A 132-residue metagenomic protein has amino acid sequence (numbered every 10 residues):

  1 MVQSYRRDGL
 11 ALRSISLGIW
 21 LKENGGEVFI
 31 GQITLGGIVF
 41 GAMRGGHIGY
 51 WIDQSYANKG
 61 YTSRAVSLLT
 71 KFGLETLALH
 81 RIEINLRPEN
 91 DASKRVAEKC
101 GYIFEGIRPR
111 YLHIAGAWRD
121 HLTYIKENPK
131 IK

Functional and structural regions predicted by a protein language model:
M1-S55, W118-R119, T123-K132: GNAT-family acyltransferases
I33, I38, T62-V66, T70-F72 (+3 more regions): Short, contiguous, well-ordered secondary-structure segments
F40, E89-D91, P109: Residue-level marker for beta-strand->alpha-helix junctions and adjacent short loops that shape enzyme
Y50-I52, N58-E75, D91-K99: Conserved acetyl-CoA-binding loop-helix of GNAT-fold acetyltransferases
T76-N85: Conserved GNAT acetyl-CoA-binding A-motif
N85, I103-D120: Conserved catalytic-core motifs of GNAT/GCN5-like acyltransferases
